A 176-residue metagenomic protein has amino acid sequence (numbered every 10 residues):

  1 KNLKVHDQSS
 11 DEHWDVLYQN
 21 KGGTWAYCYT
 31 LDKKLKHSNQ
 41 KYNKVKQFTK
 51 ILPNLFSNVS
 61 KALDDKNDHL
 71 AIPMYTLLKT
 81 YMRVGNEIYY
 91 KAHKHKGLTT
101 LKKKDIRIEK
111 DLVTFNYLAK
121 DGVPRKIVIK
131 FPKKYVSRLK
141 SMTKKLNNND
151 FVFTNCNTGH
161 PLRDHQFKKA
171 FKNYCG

Functional and structural regions predicted by a protein language model:
K1-K79: N-terminal, Lys/Arg-enriched amphipathic/low-complexity engagement segments that precede the first folded domain
S38, I51-G176: Extended accessory and catalytic-adjacent subdomains in large enzymes
